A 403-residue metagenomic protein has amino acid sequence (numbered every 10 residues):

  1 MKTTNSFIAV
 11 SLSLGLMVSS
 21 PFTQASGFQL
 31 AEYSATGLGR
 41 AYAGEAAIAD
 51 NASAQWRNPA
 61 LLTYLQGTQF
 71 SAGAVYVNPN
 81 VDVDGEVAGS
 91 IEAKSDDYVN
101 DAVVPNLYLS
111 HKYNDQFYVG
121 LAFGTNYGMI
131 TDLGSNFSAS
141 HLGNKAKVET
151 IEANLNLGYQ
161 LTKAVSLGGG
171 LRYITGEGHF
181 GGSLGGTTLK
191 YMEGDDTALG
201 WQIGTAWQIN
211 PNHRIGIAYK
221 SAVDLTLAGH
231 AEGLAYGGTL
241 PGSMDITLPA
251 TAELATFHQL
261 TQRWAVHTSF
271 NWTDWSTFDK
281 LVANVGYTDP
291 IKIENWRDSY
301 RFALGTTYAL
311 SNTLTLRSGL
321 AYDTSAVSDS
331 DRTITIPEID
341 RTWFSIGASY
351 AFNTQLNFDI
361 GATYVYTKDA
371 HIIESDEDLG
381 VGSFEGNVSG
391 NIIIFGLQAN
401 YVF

Functional and structural regions predicted by a protein language model:
M1-V10: Bacterial N-terminal signal peptides that target proteins for export
G15, Y42, R57-L62, A74-V75 (+1 more regions): Beta-barrel outer-membrane channel/assembly domains of diderm bacteria
Q24-A41, V87-K94, D101-F403: Outer-membrane beta-barrel porins/channels
Q29-G44, T63-V81: Transmembrane beta-strand segments of Gram-negative outer membrane beta-barrel proteins
G37, A52-S53, G67-N78, V104-N106 (+1 more regions): A common structural microfeature
Y42-D50, K94-D97: Asp/Glu-centered strand-loop micro-motifs enriched in Gly/Pro and often flanked by an aromatic residue
E45-D50, Q55-Q66, L109-Y113, L161: Outer-membrane beta-barrel pore proteins
